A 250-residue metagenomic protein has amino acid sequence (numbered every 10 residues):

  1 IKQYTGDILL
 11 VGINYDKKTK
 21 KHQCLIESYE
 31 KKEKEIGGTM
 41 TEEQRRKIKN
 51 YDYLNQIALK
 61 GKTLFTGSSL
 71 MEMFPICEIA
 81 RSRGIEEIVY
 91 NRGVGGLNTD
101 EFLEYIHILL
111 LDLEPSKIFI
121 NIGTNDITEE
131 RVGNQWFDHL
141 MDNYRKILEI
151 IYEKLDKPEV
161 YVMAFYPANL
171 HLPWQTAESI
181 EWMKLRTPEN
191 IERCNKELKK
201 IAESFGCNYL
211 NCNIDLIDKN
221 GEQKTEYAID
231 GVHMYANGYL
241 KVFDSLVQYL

Functional and structural regions predicted by a protein language model:
L10-I13: Flexible glycine-rich surface loops and low-complexity tracts that mediate binding to linear polymers
I36-R145: Conserved SGNH/GDSL esterase-like catalytic core that processes O-acyl groups on lipids and polysaccharides
R83-I88, W174-K184, G221-I229: Short glycine/proline- and charge-enriched loop/turn segments that cap or connect secondary-structure elements
F102, E226-L250: Histidine-centered active-site loop/cap adjacent to the catalytic His in serine esterases/O-acetyl transfer systems
N121, M163-A164: Alpha/beta-hydrolase-fold catalytic nucleophile elbow
I127-E130, N169-Q175, I217-Q223: Short acidic/His/Gly/Ser-rich catalytic and metal-binding motifs that mark active-site loops of diverse hydrolases
L155-E159: A short helix->loop->beta-strand "cap" motif at the edges of active sites that frequently abuts
L170-C212, N237: Substrate-gating cap/lid alpha-helix
